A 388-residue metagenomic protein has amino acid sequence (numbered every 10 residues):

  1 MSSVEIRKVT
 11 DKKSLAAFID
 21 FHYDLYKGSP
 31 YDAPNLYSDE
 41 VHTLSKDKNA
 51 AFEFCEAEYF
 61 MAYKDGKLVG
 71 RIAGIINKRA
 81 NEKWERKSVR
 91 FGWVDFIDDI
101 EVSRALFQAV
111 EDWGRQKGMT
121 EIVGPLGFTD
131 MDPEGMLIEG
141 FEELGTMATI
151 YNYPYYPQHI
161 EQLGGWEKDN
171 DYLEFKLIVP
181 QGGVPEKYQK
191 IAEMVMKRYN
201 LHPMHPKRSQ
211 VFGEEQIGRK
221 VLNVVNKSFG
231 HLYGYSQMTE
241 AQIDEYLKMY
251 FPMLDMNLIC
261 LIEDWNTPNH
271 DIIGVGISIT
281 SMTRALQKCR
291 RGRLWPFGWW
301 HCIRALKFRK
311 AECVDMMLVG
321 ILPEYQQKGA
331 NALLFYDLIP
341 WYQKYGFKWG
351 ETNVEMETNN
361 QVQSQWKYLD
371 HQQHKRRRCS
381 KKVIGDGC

Functional and structural regions predicted by a protein language model:
M1-Y31: Generic start-of-chain signal for non-secretory N-termini
S3-V4, I150-L232: Acyltransferase donor/substrate-recognition loop-hinge adjacent to the catalytic core
K12-S14, L36-K46, E53-A62, V69 (+7 more regions): Catalytic cores of nucleotide-enabled group-transfer and carboxylate-activating enzymes in metabolic and assembly-line
L15, L68, K78-N81, D130-D132 (+7 more regions): Flexible loop/turn segments at secondary-structure boundaries
H22-F60, K64, I72-E82, H205-R208 (+1 more regions): A conserved beta-strand-loop-helix scaffold within acyl/acetyltransferase catalytic domains
K48, I75-R79, V319, S364-K367 (+1 more regions): Alpha-helical subdomain
E82-G165, R290-L369: Acyl-donor binding region in acyl/amide transferases
